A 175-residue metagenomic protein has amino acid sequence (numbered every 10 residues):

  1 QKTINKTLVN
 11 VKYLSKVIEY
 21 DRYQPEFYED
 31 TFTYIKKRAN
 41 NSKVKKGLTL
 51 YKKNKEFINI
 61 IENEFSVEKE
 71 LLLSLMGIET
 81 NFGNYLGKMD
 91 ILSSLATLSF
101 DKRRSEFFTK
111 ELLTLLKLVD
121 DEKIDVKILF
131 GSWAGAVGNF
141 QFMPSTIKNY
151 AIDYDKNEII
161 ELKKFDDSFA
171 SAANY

Functional and structural regions predicted by a protein language model:
K2-Y175: Catalytic glycan-binding domains that act on GlcNAc-containing polysaccharides
